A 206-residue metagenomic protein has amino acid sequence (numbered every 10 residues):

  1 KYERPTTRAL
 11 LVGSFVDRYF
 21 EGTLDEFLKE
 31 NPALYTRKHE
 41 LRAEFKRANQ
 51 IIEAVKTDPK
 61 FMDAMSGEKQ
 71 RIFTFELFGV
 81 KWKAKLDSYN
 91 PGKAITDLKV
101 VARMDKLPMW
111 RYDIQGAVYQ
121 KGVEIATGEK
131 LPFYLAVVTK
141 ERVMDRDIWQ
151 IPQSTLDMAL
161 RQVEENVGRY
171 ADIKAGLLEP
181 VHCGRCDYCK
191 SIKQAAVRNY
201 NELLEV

Functional and structural regions predicted by a protein language model:
K1-K85, A196, E202-L203: Metal-dependent nuclease catalytic cores that hydrolyze phosphodiester bonds in DNA/RNA, characterized by
R4-P5, R37-E40, R103-R111, P152-S154: Short histidine-centered catalytic/ligand-binding loop motif
R8, V12, Y112-Q115, A159: Hydrophobic (often cysteine-bearing) scaffold residues that line and stabilize catalytic clefts of nucleotide/cofactor
S14, R18-G22, A94, V118-K121 (+1 more regions): Residue-level signal for well-ordered alpha-helical scaffold segments within enzymatic catalytic domains
F20-L24, V100-R103, E124-G128, A171: Hydrophobic/aromatic-lined pockets within catalytic cores
F61-M65, N90-I95, V123-L131: Secondary-structure boundary elements
F73-D113: Non-catalytic protein-protein interaction segments used by genome-maintenance enzymes to assemble and couple activities
P108-W110, V118-V206: Metal-dependent nuclease catalytic regions and adjoining charged, substrate-binding loops involved in nucleic-acid end
